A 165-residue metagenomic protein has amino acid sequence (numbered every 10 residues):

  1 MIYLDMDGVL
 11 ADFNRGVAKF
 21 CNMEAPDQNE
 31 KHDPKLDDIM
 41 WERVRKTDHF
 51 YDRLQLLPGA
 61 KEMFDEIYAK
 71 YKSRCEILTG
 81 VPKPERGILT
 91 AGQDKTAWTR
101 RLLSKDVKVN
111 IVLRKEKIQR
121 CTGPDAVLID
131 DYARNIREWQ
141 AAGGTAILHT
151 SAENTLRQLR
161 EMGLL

Functional and structural regions predicted by a protein language model:
M1-V44, A141, S151: Active-site neighborhood of HAD-like aspartate-dependent phosphohydrolases
A11-N14, K19, R74-I77, P84-I88 (+3 more regions): Short catalytic/ligand-binding loop motif for oxyanion handling, primarily in non-cytosolic enzymes, centered on
W41-L54: Acidic/glycine-enriched edge-of-secondary-structure segments
L54-Q55, A60-G92, T99: Substrate-recognition element of Asp-dependent hydrolases with the DxDx(T/V) motif
G80-A126, A133-I136: Substrate-recognition "cap/lid" segment bordering the active-site pocket of phosphatases
A126-E161: Acidic, Mg2+-coordinating phosphoryl-transfer loop and its flanking beta/alpha structural elements, shared across
